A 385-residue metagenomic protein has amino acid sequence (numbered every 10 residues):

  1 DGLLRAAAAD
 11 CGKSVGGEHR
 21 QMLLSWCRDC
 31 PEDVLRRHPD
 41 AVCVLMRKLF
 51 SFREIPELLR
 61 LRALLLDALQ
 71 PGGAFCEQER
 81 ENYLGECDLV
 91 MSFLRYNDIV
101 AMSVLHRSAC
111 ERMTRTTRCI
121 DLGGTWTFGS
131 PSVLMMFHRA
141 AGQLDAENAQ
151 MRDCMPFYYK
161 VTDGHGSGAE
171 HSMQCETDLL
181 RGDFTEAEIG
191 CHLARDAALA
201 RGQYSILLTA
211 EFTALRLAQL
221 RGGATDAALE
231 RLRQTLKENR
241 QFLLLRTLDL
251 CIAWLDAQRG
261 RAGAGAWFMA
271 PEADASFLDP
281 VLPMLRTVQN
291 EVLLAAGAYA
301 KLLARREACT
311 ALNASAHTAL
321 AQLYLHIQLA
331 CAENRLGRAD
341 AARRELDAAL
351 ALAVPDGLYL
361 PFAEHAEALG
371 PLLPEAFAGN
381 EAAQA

Functional and structural regions predicted by a protein language model:
D1-K48, E57, L61, E333: Extended alpha-helical scaffolding segments used for macromolecular assembly and cargo binding
L4-R5, L24, P39, L59 (+12 more regions): Conserved positions within tetratricopeptide repeat
A6-D10, L45, M91, V133-F137 (+7 more regions): Structural register within alpha-helical repeat arrays
A8-H19, L49-R60, S92-R107, L134-A149 (+6 more regions): Short coil/turn connectors between adjacent alpha-helices in alpha-solenoid helical repeat scaffolds
C11-G12, L24-E32, R62-F75, R107-I120 (+6 more regions): Amphipathic alpha-helical segments of tetratricopeptide repeats
D33-L207: Internal alpha-solenoid helical repeat scaffolds
H38, F75-G85, T116-V133, Y158-M173 (+5 more regions): Alpha-solenoid helical repeat architecture
L278, M284-R286, E291, A300-K301 (+1 more regions): C-terminal non-catalytic interaction modules
